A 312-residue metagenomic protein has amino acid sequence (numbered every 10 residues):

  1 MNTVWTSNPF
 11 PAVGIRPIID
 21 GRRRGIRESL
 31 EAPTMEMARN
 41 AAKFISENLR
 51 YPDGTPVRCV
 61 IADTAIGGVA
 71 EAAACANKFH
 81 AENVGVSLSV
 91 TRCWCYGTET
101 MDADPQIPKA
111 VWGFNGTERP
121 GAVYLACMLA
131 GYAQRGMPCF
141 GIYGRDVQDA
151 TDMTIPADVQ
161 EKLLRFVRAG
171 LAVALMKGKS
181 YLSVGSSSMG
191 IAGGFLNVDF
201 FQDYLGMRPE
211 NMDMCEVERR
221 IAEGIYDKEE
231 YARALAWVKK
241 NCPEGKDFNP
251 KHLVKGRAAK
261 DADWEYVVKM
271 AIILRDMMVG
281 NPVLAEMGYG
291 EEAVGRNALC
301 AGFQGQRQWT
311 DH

Functional and structural regions predicted by a protein language model:
M1-H312: An N-terminal assembly and electron-transfer interface module characteristic of large anaerobic redox and radical
